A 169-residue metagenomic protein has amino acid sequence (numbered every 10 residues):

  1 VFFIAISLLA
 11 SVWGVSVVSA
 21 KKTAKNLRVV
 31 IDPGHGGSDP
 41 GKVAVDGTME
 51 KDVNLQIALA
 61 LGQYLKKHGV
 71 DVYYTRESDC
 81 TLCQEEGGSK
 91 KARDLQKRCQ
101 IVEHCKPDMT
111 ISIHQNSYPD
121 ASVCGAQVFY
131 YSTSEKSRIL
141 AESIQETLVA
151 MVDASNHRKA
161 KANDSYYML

Functional and structural regions predicted by a protein language model:
V1-S16: Sec-dependent N-terminal signal peptides of Gram-positive bacterial secreted proteins and lipoproteins
W13, K21-A24, T48, D52-L169: Active-site-proximal helix/loop segments of hydrolytic enzymes
V18-V30: N-terminal hydrophobic or amphipathic helices/low-complexity stretches enriched in small/hydrophobic/Pro/Gly
L27-G47: Short glycine-rich His-centered loop
